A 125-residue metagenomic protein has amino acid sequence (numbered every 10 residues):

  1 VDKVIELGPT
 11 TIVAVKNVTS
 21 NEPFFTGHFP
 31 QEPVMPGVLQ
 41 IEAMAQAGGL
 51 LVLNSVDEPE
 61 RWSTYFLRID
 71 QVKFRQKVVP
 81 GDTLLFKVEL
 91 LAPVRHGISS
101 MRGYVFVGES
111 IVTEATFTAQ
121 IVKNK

Functional and structural regions predicted by a protein language model:
V1-M35: Catalytic strand-loop segment that frames the active site of acyl-thioester-processing enzymes
D2-I5, D70, R75, E89-L91 (+1 more regions): Conserved positions in beta-strands of structured domains
V4, M35-P59: Active-site helix/loop of acyl-thioester processing domains in fatty-acid/polyketide metabolism, spanning hotdog-fold
I12, M35, A47, R95 (+1 more regions): Short glycine/serine/threonine-biased micro-segments
S20, T26-G27, Q31, P36 (+6 more regions): Generic structural "secondary-structure junction" signal
G48-K87, V112, A119: Hydrophobic beta-strand-centered segment that forms part of the acyl-chain substrate-binding groove
V78-L85, L91-K125: HotDog/MaoC-like acyl-thioester-processing domains
